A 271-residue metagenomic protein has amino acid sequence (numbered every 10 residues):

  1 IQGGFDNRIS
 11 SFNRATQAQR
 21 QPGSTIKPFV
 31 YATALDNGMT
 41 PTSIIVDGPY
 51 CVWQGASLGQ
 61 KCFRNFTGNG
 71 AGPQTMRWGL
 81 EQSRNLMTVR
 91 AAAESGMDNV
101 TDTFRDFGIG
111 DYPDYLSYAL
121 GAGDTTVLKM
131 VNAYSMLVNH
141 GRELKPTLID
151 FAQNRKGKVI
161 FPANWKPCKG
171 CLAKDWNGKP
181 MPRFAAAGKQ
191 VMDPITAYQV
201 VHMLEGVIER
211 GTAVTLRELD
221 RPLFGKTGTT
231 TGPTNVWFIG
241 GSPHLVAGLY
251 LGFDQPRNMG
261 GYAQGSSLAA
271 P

Functional and structural regions predicted by a protein language model:
I1-A15, Q21, I26, W78-Q82 (+1 more regions): A penicillin-recognizing enzyme superfamily signal
G4-N7, T33-D36, I44-V46, Y50-V52 (+5 more regions): Generic detector of bulky aromatic hydrophobic side chains
Q17-P73, L144-W165: Short, glycine/proline-biased beta-turn/loop segments that scaffold the active-site neighborhood
V30, V89, L249-L251: Hydrophobic aliphatic residue packing
T33, N37-P41, M87, S95 (+6 more regions): A generic secondary-structure signal for well-formed alpha-helical elements
I45-Y50, Q54, F63-N139: Active-site-adjacent helix/loop patches that line small-molecule binding or acyl-intermediate pockets
